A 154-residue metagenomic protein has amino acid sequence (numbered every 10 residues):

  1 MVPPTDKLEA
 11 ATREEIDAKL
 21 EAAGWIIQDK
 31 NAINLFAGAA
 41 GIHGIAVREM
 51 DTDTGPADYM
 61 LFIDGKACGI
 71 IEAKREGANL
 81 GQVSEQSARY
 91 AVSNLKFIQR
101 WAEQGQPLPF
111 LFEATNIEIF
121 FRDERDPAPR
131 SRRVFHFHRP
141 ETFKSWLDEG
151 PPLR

Functional and structural regions predicted by a protein language model:
M1-R154: ATP-dependent helicase/translocase motor core
